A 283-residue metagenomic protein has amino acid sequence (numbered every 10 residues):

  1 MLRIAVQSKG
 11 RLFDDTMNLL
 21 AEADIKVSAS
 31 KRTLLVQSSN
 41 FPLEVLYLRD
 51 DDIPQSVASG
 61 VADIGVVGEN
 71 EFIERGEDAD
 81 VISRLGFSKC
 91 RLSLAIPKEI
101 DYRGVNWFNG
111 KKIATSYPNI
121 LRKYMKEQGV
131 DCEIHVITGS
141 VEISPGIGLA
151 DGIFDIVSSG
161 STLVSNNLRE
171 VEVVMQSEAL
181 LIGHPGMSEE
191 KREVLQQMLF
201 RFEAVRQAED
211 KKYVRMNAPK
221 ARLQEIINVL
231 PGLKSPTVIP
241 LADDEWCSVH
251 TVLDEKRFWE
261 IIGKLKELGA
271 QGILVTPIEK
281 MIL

Functional and structural regions predicted by a protein language model:
M1-L43, V67-D80, L85-R91, K98-L283: Small-molecule-sensing regulatory modules
P42-V61: Short, structured active-site "lid" loops
